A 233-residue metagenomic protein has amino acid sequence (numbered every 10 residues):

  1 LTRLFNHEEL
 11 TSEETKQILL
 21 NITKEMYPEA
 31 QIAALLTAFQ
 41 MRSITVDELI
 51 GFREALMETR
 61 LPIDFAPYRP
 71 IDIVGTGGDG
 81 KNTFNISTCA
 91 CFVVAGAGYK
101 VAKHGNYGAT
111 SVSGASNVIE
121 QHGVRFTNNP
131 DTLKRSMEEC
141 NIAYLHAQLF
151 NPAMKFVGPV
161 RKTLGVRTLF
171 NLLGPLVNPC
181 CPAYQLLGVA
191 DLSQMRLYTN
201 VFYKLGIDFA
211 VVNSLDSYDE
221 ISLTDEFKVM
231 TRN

Functional and structural regions predicted by a protein language model:
L1-T83, A97: Acidic, glycine/proline-rich low-complexity segments that act as flexible tails and inter-domain linkers
R3, R60-L61, T83, G98 (+2 more regions): Glycine-rich anion-binding loops and their surrounding alpha/beta cores
F5-N6, T76-G78, A102-K103, E120-Q121 (+1 more regions): Short, contiguous strand/loop micro-motifs
E9-Q17, M26-A34, I44-G51, N85 (+9 more regions): Conserved active-site and cofactor/substrate-binding residues in soluble primary-metabolism enzymes
Q31-I32, A102-H104, V212: Short beta-strand segments at enzyme active-site cores
L36, F84-C140: A glycine-rich phosphate/pyrophosphate-binding beta-strand-loop-alpha-helix module
D64-V74, A102-G108, F170-L173: Core alpha/beta catalytic barrel or barrel-like domain that forms the active/cofactor pocket in diverse metabolic
G75-G80, G105-S111, F150, D216-S217: Acidic, glycine-rich active-site loops and adjacent beta-strand->loop/helix elements that engage anionic groups
